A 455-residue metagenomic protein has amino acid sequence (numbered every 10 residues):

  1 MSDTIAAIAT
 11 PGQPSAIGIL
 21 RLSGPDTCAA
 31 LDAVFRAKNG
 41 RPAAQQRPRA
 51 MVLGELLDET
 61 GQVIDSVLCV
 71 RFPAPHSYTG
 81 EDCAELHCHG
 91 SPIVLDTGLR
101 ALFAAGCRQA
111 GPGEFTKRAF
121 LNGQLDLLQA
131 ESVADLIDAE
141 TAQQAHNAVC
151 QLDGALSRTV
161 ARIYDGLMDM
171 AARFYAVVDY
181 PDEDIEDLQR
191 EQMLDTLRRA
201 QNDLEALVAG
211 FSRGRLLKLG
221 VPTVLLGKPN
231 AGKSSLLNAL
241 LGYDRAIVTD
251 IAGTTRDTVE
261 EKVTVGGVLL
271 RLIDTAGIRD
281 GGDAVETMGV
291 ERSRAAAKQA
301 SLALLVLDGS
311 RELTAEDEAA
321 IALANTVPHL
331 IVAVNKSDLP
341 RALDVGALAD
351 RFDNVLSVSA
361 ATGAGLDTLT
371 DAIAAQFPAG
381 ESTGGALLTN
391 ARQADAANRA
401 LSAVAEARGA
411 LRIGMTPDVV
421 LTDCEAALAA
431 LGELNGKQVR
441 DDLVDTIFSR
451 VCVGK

Functional and structural regions predicted by a protein language model:
M1-H146, C150, G154, P328-I331: A glycine-rich (often HGG/GG-containing) alpha/beta subdomain
S2-S15, Q144-T264, G281-D283, E312-K455: C-terminal-of-GTPase-core extension/linker across diverse P-loop GTPases
L53-D65, C69-P73, G253-G281, Q299-L302: Switch I (G2) and immediately adjacent beta-strands of P-loop GTPase domains
H89, L307-S310, K336-S337: Structural motif
L241, A276-G277, S301, D308 (+1 more regions): Short glycine-/small-residue-rich Rossmann-like dinucleotide-binding loops
L272, V306, A333: Generic enzyme active-site microenvironment
I278, E286-V290, E318: Short alpha-helix of the ABC ATPase nucleotide-binding domain corresponding to the H-loop/switch region
E286-S310: Inter-motif core of Ras-like GTPase G domains
